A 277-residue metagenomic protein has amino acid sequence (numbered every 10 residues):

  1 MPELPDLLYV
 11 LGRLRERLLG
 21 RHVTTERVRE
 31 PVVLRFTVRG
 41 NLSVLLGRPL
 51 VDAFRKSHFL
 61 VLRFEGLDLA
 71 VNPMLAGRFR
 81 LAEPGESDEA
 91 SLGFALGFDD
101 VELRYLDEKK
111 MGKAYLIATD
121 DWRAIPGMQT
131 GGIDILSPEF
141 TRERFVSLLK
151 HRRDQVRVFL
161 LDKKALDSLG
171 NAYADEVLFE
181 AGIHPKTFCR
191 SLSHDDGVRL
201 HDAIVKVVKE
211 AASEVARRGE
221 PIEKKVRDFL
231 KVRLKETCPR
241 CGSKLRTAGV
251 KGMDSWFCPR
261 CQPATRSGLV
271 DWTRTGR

Functional and structural regions predicted by a protein language model:
M1-A114, W122, T237-G242, L269 (+1 more regions): Gly/Gly-Pro- and Ser/Thr-rich, intrinsically disordered tail segments characteristic of DNA damage-repair and tolerance
M1-L4, I135, E139, S193-H201: Generic detection of long, well-ordered alpha-helical segments
H22-N41, F54, R144-R277: Basic, nucleic-acid-binding surfaces and adjacent catalytic neighborhoods in DNA/RNA-processing proteins
L69-S168, Y173-E180: Phosphate/anion-contacting hairpin/loop surfaces
